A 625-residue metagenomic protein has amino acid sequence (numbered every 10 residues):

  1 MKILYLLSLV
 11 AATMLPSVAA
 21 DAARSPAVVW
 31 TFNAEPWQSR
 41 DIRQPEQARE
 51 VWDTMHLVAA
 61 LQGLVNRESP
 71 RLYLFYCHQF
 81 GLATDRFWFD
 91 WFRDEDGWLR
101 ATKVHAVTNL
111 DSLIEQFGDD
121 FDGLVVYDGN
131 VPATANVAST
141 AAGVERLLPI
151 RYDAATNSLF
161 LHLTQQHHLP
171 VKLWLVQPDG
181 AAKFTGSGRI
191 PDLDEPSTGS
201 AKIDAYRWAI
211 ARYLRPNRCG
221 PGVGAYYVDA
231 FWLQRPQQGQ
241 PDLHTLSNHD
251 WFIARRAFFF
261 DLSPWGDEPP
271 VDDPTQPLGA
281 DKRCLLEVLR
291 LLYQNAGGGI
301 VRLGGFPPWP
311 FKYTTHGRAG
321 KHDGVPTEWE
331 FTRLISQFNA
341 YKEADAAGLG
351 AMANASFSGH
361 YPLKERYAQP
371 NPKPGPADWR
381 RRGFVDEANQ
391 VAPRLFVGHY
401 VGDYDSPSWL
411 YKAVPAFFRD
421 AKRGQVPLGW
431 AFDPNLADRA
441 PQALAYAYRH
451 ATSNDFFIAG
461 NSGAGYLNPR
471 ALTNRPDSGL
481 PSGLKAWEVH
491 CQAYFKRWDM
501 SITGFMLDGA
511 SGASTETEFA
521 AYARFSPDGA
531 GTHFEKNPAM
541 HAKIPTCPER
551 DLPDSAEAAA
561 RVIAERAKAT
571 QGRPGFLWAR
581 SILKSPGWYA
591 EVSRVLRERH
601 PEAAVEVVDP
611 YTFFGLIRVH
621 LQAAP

Functional and structural regions predicted by a protein language model:
M1-S8: Sec-dependent signal peptide recognition, specifically the positively charged N-region followed immediately by
L9-P16: Hydrophobic core
S17-A22: Boundary at the C-terminal end of the N-terminal hydrophobic targeting segment
A23-E365: Preference for solvent-exposed, low-hydrophobicity sequence contexts
Y127-N130, G305-P308, R394-L395, H399-Y404 (+2 more regions): Short loop/turn segments at strand-loop or loop-helix junctions that form parts of catalytic or ligand-binding pockets
G279-P310, V397, V401-L428, N435 (+1 more regions): Catalytic grooves of carbohydrate-active enzymes
A355, G359-Y448: Active-site beta->alpha N-cap acidic-glycine motif
D433-M500: Substrate-binding cleft of extracellular glycoside hydrolase catalytic domains
